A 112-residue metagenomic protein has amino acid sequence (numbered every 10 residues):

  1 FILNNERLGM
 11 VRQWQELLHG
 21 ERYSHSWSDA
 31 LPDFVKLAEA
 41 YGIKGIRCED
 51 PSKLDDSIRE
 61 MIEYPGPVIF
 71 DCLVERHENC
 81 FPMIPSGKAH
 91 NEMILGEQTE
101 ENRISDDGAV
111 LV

Functional and structural regions predicted by a protein language model:
F1-V112: Thiamine diphosphate
